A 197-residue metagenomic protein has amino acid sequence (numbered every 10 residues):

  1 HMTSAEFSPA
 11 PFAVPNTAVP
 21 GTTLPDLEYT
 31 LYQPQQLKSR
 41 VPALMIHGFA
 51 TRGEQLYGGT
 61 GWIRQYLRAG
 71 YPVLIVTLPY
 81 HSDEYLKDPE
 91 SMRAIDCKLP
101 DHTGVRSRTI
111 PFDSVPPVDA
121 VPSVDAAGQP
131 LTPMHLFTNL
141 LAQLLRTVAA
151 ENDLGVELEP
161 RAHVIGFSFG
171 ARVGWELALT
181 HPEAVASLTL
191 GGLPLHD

Functional and structural regions predicted by a protein language model:
T22-Q33: A short loop-to-beta-strand scaffold at the N-terminal edge of the catalytic core in hydrolase folds
G48-R52: Active-site glycine-rich loops that stabilize anionic/oxyanionic intermediates across multiple enzyme folds
G53-W62: The serine-hydrolase catalytic nucleophile loop
L67-K87: Conserved alpha/beta-hydrolase
H135-P160: Conserved acidic catalytic loop of the alpha/beta-hydrolase fold
A162-H163, S187-T189: Residue in the alpha/beta-hydrolase core beta-strand immediately N-terminal to the catalytic nucleophile
G166-G170, G174: Gly/Ala-rich beta-loop-alpha elbow adjacent to hydrolase catalytic centers
T189-D197: Active-site nucleophile loop of the alpha/beta-hydrolase fold
